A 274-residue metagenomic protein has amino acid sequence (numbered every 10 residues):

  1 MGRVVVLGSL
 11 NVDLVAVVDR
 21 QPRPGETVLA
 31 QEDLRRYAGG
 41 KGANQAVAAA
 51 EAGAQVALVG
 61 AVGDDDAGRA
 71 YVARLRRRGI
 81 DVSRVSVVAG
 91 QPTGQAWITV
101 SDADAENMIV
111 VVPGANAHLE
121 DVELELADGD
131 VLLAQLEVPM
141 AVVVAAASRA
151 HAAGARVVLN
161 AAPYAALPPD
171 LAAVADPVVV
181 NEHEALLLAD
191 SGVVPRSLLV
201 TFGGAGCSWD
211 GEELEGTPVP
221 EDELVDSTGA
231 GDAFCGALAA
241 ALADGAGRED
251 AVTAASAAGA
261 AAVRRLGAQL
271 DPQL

Functional and structural regions predicted by a protein language model:
M1-V59, R69: Glycine-rich phosphate/adenosyl-contacting loop at the front of the ribokinase-like
R3-V5, M108, D130-V131, P177 (+1 more regions): Structural motif
V4, Q55-V56, V82, V157 (+1 more regions): Hydrophobic anchor at the start of a short beta-strand that flanks the dinucleotide cofactor-binding loop
R23-D33, G79-D81, G211-E223: Glycine/charged-rich beta-loop-alpha catalytic/anionic-binding loops adjacent to active sites
G25-L29, R36, A50-V131: Conserved N-terminal subdomain of the carbohydrate kinase-like
P113-L119, V157-Y164, P218-V219: Short gly/ser/thr-rich secondary-structure transition/capping motifs
L126, D130-V193, G204-C207: Conserved beta-alpha-beta core of the PfkB/ribokinase-like small-molecule kinase fold
D190-L274: Conserved phosphate-binding/catalytic region of the ribokinase-like
